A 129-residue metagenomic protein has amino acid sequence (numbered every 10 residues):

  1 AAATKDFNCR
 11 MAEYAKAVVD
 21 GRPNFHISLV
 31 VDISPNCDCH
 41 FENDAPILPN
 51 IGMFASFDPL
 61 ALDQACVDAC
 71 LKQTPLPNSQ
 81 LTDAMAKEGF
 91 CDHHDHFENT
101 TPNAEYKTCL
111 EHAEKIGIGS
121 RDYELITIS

Functional and structural regions predicted by a protein language model:
A1-S129: Extended, low-polarity segments enriched in aliphatic/aromatic residues
